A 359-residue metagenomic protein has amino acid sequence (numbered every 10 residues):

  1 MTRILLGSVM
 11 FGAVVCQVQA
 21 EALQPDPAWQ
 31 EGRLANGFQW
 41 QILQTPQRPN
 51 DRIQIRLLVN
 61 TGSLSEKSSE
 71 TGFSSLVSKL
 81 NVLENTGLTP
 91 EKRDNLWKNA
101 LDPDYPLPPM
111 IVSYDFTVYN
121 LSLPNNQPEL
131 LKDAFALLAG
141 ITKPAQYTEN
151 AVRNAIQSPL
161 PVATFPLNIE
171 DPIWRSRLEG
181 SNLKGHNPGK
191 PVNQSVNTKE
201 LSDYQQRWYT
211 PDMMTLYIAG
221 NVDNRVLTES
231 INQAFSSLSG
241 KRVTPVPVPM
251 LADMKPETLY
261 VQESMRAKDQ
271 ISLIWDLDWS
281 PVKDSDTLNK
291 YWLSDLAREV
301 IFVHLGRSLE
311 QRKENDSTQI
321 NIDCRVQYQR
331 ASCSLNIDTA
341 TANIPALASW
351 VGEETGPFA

Functional and structural regions predicted by a protein language model:
L5-V14: Bacterial N-terminal signal peptides
E21-I53: N- or domain-start disorder-to-order transition segments that initiate the globular core
A22-Q30, W174-M214, N224, V246-M250 (+1 more regions): Histidine-acidic residue clusters that define the catalytic metal-binding segment of zinc metallopeptidase domains
I42, V59-K67, V77-N85, T117-P128 (+7 more regions): Second-shell loop/turn segments in exported
Q54-S122, L183-P188, E299-A331: M16/MPP (pitrilysin/insulinase) zinc-metallopeptidase core fold and M16-derived inactive scaffolds
R93-Y204, S332-N336, A346-A359: Acidic/histidine-enriched segments that form metal/cofactor-coordinating and catalytic pocket/exosite environments
T215-S272, D276-S280: An aromatic/glycine/proline-enriched structural segment found at the starts of mature extracellular/organellar domains
D278, K290-A359: Structured mid-domain segments that build the active-site/substrate or prosthetic-cofactor binding neighborhood
